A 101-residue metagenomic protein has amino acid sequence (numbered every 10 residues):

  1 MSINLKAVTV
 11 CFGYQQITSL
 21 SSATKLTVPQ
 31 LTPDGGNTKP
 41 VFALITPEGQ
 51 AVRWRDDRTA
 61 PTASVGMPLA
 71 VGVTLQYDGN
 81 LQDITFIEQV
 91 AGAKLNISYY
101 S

Functional and structural regions predicted by a protein language model:
M1-I17, N96-S101: Short, intrinsically disordered N-terminal pre-domain segments
N4, K39, A91-A93: Short loop/turn segments at connectors of secondary-structure elements within structured domains
F12-T38: Surface-exposed ligand/attachment interfaces on beta-rich extracellular proteins
A23, P40-F42, G72-T74: Intrinsic-disorder/low-complexity, polar/charged segments enriched in Ser/Thr/Lys/Arg/Asp/Glu/Gln
K39-P47, I84: Short hydrophobic/aromatic-rich beta-strand motifs
L44-V65, I97-S98: Short, surface-exposed beta-strand/strand-loop-strand elements in extracellular ectodomains
T62-G79: Intrinsically disordered, low-complexity Pro/Gly/Ser/Thr-rich segments with frequent PxxP/GP/PP motifs and embedded
Y77-A93: Noncatalytic modules at the cell exterior or secretory-pathway interfaces, chiefly beta-strand-rich lectin/adhesion
